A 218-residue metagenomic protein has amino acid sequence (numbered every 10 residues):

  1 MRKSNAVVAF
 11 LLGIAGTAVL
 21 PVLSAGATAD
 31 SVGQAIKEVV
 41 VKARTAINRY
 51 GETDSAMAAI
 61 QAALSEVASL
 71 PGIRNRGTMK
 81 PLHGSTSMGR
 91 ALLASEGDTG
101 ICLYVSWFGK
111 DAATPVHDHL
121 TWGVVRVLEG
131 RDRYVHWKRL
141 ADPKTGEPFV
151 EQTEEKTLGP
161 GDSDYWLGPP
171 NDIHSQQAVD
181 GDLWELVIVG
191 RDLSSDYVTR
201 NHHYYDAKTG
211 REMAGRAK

Functional and structural regions predicted by a protein language model:
M1-L11: Bacterial N-terminal signal peptides that target proteins for export
A9-P21: Bacterial N-terminal signal peptides
G26-T99, P148-K156, K218: A short, N-terminal "cap"/entry segment at the start of jelly-roll beta-barrel domains of the cupin/DSBH fold
Y104-D118, G168-N171: Conserved short histidine dyad/triad with adjacent acidic residue
T121-K138: Glycine- and acidic-residue-biased ligand/ion/polar-headgroup-sensing regions
V124-R126, D180-S195: A short hydrophobic beta-strand segment most commonly corresponding to one strand of the jelly-roll/cupin
R139-N171: Short acidic-glycine-tyrosine-enriched beta hairpin
D164-W166, D172-D180, E185: Intrinsically disordered, low-complexity, charge-dense segments enriched in Lys/Arg and Glu/Asp interspersed
